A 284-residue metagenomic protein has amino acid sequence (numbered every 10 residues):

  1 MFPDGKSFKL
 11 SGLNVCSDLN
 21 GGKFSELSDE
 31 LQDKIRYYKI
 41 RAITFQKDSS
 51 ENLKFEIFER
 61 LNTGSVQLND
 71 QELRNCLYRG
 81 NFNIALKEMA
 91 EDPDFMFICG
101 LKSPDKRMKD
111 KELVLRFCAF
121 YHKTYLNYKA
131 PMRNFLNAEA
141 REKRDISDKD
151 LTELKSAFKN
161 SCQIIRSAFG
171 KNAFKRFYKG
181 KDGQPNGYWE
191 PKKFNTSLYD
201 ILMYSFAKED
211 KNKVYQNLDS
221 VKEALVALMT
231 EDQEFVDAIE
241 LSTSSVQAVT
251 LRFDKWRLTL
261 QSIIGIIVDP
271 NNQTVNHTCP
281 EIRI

Functional and structural regions predicted by a protein language model:
M1-A138, E223, A227, F235-T243 (+2 more regions): Basic- and aromatic-enriched surface patches that contact anionic nucleotides/nucleic acids
V114, C118-I284: C-terminal subdomains that position terminal phosphate/3'-OH groups for nucleotidyl transfer/ligation, primarily on
